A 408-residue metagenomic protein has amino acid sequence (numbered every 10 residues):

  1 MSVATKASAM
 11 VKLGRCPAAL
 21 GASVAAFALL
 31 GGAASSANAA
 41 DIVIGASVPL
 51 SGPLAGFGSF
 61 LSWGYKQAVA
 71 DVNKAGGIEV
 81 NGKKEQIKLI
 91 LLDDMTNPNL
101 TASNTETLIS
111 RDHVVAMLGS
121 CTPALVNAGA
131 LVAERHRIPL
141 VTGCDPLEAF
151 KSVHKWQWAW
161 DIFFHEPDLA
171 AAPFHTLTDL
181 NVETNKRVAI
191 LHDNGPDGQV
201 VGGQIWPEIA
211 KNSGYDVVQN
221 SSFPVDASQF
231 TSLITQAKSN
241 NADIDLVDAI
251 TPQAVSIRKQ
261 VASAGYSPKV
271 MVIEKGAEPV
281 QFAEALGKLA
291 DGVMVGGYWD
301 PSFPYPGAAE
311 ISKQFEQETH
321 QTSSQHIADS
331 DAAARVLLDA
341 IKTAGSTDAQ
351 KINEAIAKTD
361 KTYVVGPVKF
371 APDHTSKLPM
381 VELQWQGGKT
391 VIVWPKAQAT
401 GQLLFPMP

Functional and structural regions predicted by a protein language model:
V43, G56-W63, I78-S152, F223-F230 (+2 more regions): Beta-alpha junction/loop-to-helix N-cap segments that form part of ligand/metal-binding clefts
G45-K66, L92-N99, C121-T122, L191-G202 (+3 more regions): Extracytoplasmic "Venus flytrap"
L50, Q157-S221, I244, L337: An alpha-beta-alpha
T101, I162-K186, V200, Q229-T231 (+4 more regions): Hydrophobic alpha-helical segments within soluble ligand-binding/sensing domains
L108-C121, V141-G143, R187-H192, N241-T251 (+3 more regions): Periplasmic-binding protein-like
V132-R135, G202-G296: Extracellular/periplasmic bilobed ligand-binding domains
W156, V261-D331, K396-P408: Extracellular/periplasmic periplasmic-binding protein-like sensory domains
Q317-I327, L338-I392, Q398: Segments of small-molecule ligand-sensing domains
